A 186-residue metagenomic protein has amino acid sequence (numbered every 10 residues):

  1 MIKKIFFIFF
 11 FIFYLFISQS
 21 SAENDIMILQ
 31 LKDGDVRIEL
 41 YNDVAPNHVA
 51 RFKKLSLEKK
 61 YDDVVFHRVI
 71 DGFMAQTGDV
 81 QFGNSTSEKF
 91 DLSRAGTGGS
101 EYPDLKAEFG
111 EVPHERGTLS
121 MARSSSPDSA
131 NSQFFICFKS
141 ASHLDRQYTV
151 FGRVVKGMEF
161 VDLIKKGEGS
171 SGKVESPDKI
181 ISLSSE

Functional and structural regions predicted by a protein language model:
I2, F16-E186: Cyclophilin-like peptidyl-prolyl cis-trans isomerases
F6-F16: Bacterial N-terminal signal peptides
